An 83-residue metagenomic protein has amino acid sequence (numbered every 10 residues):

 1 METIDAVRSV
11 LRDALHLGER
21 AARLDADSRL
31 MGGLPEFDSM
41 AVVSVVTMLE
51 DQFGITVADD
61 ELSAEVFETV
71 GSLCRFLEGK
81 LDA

Functional and structural regions predicted by a protein language model:
M1-F37, A41-A83: Phosphopantetheine-dependent thiolation modules in NRPS/PKS and related acyl-activating systems
